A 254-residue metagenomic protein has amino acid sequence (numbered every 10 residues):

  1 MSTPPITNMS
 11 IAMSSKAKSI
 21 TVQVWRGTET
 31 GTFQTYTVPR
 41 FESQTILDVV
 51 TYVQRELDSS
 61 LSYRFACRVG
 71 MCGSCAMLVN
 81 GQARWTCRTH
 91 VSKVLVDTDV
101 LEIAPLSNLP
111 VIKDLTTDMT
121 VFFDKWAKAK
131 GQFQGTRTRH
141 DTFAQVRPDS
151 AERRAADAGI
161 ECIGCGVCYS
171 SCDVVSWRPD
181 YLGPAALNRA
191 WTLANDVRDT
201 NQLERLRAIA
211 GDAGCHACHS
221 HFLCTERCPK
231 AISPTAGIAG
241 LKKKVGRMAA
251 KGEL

Functional and structural regions predicted by a protein language model:
T3-F123, R153, G159-I160, C165 (+3 more regions): Iron-sulfur-associated redox domains of electron-transfer enzymes in respiratory and anaerobic energy metabolism
Q44-S59, A104-L254: Ferredoxin-type iron-sulfur electron-transfer modules in oxidoreductases and energy-metabolism complexes
